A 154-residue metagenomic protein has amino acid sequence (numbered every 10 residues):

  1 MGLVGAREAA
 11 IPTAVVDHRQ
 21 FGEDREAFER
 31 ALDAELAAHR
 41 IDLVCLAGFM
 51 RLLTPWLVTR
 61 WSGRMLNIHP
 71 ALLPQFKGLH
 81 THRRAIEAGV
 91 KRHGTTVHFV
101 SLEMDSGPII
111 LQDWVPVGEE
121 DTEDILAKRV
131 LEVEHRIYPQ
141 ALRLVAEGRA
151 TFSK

Functional and structural regions predicted by a protein language model:
M1-K154: One-carbon transfer enzymes
